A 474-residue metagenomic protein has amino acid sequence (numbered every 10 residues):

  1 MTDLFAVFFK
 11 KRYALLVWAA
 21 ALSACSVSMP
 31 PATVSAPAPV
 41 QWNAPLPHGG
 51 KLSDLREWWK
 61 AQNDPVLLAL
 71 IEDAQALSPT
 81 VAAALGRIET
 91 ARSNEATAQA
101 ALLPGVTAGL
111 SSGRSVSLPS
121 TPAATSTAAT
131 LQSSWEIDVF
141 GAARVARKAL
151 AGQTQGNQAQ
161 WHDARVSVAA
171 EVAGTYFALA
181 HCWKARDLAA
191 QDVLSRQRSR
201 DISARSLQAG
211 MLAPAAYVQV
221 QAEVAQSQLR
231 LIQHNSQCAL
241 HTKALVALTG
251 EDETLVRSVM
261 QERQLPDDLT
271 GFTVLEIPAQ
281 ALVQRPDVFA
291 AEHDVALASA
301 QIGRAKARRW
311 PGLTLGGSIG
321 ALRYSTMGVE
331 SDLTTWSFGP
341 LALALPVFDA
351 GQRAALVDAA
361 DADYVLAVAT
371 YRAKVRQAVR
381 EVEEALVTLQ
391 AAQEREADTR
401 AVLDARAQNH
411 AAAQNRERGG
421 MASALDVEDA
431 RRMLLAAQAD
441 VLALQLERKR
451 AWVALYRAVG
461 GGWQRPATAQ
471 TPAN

Functional and structural regions predicted by a protein language model:
T2-F9, A14-A76, A151, N235-V283 (+2 more regions): Terminal intrinsically disordered/low-complexity segments used for targeting and assembly
L67-A69, S126-A128, G174, Q219 (+3 more regions): Transmembrane beta-barrel architecture of outer-membrane proteins
I71, A128-Q132, Y176, P278 (+2 more regions): Membrane-embedded beta-strand positions in outer-membrane beta-barrel channels/transporters
A82, L102-A124, S134-R165, A185 (+5 more regions): Small/polar (Gly/Ser/Thr/Ala-rich) solvent-exposed segments that form structured loops/beta-strands/short helices used
A143, A159-I277, T388, A392 (+5 more regions): Periplasmic alpha-helical coiled-coil/stalk elements that build and connect Gram-negative outer-membrane
H234, P286-D287, H293, A367 (+1 more regions): Metallo-beta-lactamase
V288-W310: Long hydrophobic segments that form regular secondary structure
